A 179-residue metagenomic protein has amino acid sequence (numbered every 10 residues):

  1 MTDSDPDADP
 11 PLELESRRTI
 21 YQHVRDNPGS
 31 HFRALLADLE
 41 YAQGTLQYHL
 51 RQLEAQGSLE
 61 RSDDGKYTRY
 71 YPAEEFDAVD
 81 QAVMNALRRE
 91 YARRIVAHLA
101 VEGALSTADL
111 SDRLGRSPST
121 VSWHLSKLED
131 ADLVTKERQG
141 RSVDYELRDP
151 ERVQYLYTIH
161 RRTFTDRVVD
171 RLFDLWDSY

Functional and structural regions predicted by a protein language model:
M1-E13, T19-Q22, Y41, Q52 (+2 more regions): Long, low-complexity, charge-rich intrinsically disordered regions
M1-R18, K66-R93: Short alpha-helical segments that sit at the start of domains
P10-P11, V24-P28, N85-A86, L99-E102: Short helix-capping/hinge SLiMs at alpha-helix to coil transitions
I20, H31-E75: Acidic (E/D-rich), amphipathic helical modules within compact regulatory domains
P28-L39, A104-L114: Short acidic, hydrophobic short linear motifs in intrinsically disordered regions
E40-Q52, G115-D130: Short amphipathic alpha-helical interaction segments
A78-S119, R152-Y179: Amphipathic alpha-helical dimerization/coiled-coil segments that flank or bridge DNA-binding/regulatory modules
